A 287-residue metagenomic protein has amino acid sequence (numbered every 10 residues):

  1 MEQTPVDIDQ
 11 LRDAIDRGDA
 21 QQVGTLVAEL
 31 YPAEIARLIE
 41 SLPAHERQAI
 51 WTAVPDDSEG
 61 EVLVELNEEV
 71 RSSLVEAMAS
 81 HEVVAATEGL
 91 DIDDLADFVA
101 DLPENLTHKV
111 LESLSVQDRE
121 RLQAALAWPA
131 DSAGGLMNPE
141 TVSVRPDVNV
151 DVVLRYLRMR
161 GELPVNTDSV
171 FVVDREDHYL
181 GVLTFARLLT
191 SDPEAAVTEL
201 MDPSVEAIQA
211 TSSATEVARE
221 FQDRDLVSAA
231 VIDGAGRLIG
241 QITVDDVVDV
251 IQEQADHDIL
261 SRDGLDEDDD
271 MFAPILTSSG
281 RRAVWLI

Functional and structural regions predicted by a protein language model:
M1-L265: Hydrophobic packing positions in regular secondary-structure scaffolds
V250-I251, A255-I287: Alpha-helical transmembrane segments and their membrane-interface boundaries that form or gate the permeation pathway
